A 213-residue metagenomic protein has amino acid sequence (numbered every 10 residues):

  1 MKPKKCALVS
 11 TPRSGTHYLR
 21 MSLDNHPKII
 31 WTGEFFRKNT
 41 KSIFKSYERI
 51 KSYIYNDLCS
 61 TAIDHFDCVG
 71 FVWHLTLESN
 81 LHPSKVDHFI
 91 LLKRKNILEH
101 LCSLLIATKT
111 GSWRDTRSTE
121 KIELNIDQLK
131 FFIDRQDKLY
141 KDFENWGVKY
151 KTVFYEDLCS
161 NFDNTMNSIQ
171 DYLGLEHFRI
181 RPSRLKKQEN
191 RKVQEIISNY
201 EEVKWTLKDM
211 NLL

Functional and structural regions predicted by a protein language model:
M1-F66: PAPS-dependent sulfotransferase catalytic core
K5-A7, D67-V72, H88, Y150-K151: Residue-level preference for the first positions of well-ordered beta-strands
V9-T11, G33, F71-H74, L92-K93 (+1 more regions): Short His-Asn-centered micro-motif
R37-I43, N145-L213: The conserved 3'-phosphoadenosine-5'-phosphosulfate
Y47-R49, V69-W73, K130-F132: Short, flexible loop segments at the rims of nucleotide/cofactor-binding pockets, characterized by
S52-N56, S112-T116, S198-K204: A polyampholytic, Gly/Pro-enriched intrinsically disordered region
A62-H82: Glycine-rich phosphate-binding loop used to anchor ATP phosphates in small-molecule kinases, encompassing both
L75-F178: PAPS-dependent sulfotransferase catalytic domain
